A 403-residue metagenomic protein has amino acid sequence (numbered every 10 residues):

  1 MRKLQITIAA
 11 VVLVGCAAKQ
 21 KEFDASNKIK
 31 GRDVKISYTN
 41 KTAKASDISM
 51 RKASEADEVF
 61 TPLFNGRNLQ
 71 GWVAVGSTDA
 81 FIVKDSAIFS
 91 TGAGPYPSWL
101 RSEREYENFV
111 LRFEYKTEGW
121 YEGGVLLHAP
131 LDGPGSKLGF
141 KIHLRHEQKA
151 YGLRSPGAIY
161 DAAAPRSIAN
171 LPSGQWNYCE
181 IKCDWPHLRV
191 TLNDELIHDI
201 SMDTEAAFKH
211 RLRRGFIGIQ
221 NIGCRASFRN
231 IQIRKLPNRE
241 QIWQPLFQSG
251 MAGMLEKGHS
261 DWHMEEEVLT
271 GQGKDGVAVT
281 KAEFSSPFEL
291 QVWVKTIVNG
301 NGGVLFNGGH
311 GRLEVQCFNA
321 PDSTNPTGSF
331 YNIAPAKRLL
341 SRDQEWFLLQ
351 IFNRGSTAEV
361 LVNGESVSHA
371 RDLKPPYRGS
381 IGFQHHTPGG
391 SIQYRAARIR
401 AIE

Functional and structural regions predicted by a protein language model:
R2-A9: Sec-dependent signal peptide recognition, specifically the positively charged N-region followed immediately by
V14-G15: C-terminal motif of bacterial Sec signal peptides marking the signal peptidase cleavage site
A18-E403: Carbohydrate-interacting regions of secretory-pathway proteins
